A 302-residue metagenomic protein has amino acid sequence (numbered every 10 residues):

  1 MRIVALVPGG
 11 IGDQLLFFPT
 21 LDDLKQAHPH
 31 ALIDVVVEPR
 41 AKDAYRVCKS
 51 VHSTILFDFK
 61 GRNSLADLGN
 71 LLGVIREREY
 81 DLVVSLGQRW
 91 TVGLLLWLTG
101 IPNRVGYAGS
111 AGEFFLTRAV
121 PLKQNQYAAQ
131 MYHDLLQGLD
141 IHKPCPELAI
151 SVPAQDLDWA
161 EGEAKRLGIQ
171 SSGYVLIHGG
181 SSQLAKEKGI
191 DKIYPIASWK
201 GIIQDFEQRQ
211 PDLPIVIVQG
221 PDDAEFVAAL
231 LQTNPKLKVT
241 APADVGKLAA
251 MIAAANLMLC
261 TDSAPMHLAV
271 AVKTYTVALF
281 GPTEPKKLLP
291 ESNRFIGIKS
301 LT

Functional and structural regions predicted by a protein language model:
L6-F17, A41-A44, Q183-Y194: A short, glycine/small-residue-rich beta-strand->loop->alpha-helix junction that serves as a flexible
P8, H30-L65, K236-L237, I298-L301: Conserved nucleotide-sugar phosphate-binding/catalytic loop shared by glycosyltransferases and other
Q14-A27, W199-Q204: Histidine-anchored nucleotide/phosphate-binding helix
V47, G106-A111, P121-L122, H267-T302: Nucleotide-sugar donor-binding patch of glycosyltransferase catalytic domains
S50, E77-E79, A253-A254, A271: Alpha-helix C-terminal capping/helix-to-coil transition sites in glycosyltransferase folds
I55-S151, Q170-G189, T283-K286: Conserved nucleotide-diphosphate donor binding/catalytic pocket of glycan-assembly enzymes
W159-E225: Active-site donor-nucleotide binding/catalytic segment of nucleotide-sugar enzymes
I196-P285: Donor-binding and catalytic core of enzymes assembling or modifying cell-surface/extracellular glycoconjugates
